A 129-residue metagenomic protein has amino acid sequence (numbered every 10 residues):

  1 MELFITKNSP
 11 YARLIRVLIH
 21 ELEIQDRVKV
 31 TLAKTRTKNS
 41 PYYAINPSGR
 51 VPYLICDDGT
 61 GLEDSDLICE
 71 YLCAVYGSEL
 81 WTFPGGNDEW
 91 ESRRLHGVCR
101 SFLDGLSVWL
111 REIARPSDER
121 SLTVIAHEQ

Functional and structural regions predicted by a protein language model:
M1-S121: GST-like domain detector, emphasizing the conserved glutathione-binding G-site in the N-terminal thioredoxin-like
T123-Q129: Amphipathic alpha-helical packing segments from all-alpha helical-bundle domains
